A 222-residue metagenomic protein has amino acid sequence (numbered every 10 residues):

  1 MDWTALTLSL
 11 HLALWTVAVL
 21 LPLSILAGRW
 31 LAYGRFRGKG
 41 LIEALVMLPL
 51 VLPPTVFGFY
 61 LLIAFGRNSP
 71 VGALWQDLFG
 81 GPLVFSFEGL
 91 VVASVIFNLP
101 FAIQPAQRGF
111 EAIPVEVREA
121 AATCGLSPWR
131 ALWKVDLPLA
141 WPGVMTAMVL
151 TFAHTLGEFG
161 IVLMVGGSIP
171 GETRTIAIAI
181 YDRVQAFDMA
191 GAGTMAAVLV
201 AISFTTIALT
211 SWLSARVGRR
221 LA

Functional and structural regions predicted by a protein language model:
M1-A18, W30-K39, S69, W75-G80 (+1 more regions): Periplasmic/extracellular loop-to-transmembrane helix junction in inner-membrane transport proteins
M1-T4, V165-F204, A208: Interhelical loop and adjacent transmembrane-helix boundary motif in polytopic membrane transport permeases
W15-V46, F59-L61, G109-E111, V115-V117 (+3 more regions): Transmembrane-helix boundary motif in ABC transporter permease subunits
A18, F101-A106, F110, P114 (+2 more regions): Transmembrane alpha-helices
G34-I42, P70-V71, F85-S86, P128-W129 (+1 more regions): Membrane-helix interface segments
G38, P100, Q107-R118, A122-L126 (+1 more regions): C-terminal transmembrane helix and the adjacent membrane-cytosol boundary/short C-terminal tail of inner/organellar
G58-V95, V165-P170: Membrane-interfacial helix termini and adjacent extracytoplasmic/periplasmic loops of multi-pass transporters
G66-R67, A147-Y181: Non-cytoplasmic
